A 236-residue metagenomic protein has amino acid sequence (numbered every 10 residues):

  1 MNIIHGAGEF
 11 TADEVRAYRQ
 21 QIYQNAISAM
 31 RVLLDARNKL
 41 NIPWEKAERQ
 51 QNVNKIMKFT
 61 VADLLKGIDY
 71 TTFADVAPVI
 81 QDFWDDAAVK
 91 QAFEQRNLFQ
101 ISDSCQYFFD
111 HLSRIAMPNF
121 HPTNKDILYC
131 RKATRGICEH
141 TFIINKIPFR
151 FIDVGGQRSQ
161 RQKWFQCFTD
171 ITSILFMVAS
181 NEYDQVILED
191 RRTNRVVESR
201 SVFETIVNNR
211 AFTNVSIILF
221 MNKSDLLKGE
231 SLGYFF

Functional and structural regions predicted by a protein language model:
I3-I218, K223-F236: Switch- and interface-adjacent substructures of P-loop NTPase systems
